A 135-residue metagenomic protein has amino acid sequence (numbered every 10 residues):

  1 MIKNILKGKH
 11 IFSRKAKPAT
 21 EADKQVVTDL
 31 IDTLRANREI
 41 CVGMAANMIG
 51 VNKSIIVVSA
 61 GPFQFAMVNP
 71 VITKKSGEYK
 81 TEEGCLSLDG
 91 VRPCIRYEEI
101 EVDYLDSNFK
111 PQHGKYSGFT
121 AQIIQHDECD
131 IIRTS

Functional and structural regions predicted by a protein language model:
M1-S135: Positively charged
